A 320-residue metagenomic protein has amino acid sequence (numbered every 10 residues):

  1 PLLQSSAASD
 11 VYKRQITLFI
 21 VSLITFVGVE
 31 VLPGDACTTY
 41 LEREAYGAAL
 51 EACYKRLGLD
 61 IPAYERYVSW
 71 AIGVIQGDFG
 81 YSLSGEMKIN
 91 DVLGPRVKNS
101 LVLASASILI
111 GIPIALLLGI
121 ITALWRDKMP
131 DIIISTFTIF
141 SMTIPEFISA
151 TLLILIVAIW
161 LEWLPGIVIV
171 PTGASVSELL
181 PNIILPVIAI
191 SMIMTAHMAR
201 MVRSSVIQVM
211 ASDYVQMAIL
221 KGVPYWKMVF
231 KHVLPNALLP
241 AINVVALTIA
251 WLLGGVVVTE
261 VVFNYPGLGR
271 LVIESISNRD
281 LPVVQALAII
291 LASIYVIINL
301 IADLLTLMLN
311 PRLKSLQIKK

Functional and structural regions predicted by a protein language model:
P1-Y12: Single conserved hydrophobic/aromatic residue that forms the stacking wall/gate of nucleotide- or nucleobase-binding
K13-I16, A63, S105, V284: Membrane-interface helix starts
T17-V68, L161-N182: Hydrophobic alpha-helical transmembrane segments of membrane transport/permease proteins and related membrane-embedded
I24-V31, I61, S69-I72, T136-I167 (+1 more regions): Membrane-water interface segments at the C-terminal ends of transmembrane alpha-helices in multi-pass inner-membrane
C53, D60-F79, L93, M129 (+6 more regions): Hydrophobic alpha-helical segments of integral membrane proteins, encompassing both true transmembrane helices
D60-L116: An internal, D/E-rich "acidic patch" concept
G94-P130, E146, I159, A174-K320: Alpha-helical transmembrane segments of integral membrane proteins, especially multi-pass inner/plasma-membrane
